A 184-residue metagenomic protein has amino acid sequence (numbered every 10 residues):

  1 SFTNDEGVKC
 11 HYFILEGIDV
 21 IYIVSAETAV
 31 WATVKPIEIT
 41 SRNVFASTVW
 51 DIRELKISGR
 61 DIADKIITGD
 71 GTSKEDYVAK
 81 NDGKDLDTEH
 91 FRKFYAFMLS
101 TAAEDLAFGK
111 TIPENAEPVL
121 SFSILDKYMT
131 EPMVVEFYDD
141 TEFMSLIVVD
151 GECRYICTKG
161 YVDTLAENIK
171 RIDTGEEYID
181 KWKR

Functional and structural regions predicted by a protein language model:
S1-R184: Soluble, acidic/polar mature domains that operate outside membranes
